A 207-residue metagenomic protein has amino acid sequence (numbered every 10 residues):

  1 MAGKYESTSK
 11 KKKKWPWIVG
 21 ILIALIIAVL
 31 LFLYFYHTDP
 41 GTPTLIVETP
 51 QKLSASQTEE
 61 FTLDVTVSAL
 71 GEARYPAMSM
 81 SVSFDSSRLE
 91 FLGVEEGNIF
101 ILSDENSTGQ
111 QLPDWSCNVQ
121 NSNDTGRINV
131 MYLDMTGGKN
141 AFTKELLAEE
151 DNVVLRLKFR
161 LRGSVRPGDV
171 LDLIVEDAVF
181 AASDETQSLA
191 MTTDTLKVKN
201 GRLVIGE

Functional and structural regions predicted by a protein language model:
A2-E207: Acidic, low-complexity intrinsically disordered segments
